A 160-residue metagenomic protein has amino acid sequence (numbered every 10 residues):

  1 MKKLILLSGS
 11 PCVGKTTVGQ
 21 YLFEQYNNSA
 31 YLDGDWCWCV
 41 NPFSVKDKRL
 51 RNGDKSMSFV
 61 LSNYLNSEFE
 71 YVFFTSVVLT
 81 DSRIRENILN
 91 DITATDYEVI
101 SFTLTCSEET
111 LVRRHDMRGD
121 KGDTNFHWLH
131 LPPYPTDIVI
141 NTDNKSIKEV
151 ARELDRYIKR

Functional and structural regions predicted by a protein language model:
M1-L4, F69: Pre-Walker A (Motif I) flank of P-loop NTPase domains
L7: Hydrophobic anchor at the beta1->P-loop junction of P-loop NTPases
S10-P11: The conserved Walker
G14: Conserved glycine(s) of the Walker
T17-S62: Conserved substrate/cofactor phosphate-moiety recognition/catalytic segment in nucleotide-dependent phosphotransferases
N52-T95: Glycine-rich phosphate-binding loop used to anchor ATP phosphates in small-molecule kinases, encompassing both
T95-R114: Conserved phosphate-donor/acceptor-positioning beta-strand/loop module used by diverse small-molecule
R114-D155, R160: Small-molecule kinase domains that catalyze NTP-dependent phosphoryl transfer to phosphate-bearing small molecules
